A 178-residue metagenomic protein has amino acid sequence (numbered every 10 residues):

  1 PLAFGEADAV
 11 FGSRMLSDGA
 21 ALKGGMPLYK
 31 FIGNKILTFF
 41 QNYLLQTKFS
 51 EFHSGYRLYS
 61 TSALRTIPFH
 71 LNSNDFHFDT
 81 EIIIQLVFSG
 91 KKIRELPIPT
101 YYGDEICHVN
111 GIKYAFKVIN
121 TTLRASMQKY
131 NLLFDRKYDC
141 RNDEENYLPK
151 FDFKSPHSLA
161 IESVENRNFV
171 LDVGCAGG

Functional and structural regions predicted by a protein language model:
P1-F76, G103-K113: Acceptor/aglycone-binding surface of glycosyltransferases and processive sugar-polymer synthases
A3, R65, V87-F88, E165: Alpha-helix boundary recognition
E6-A7, K91, R167: Short, high-confidence coil segments that cap the C-terminus of an alpha-helix and link into the following beta-strand
F11, D79, V170: Generic enzyme active-site microenvironment
L16, T100, C175: Short, glycine/acidic-enriched loop or turn micro-motifs at the edges of active sites
L44-K48, H70-S155, A160-V164: Hydrophobic helical membrane-anchoring modules
T61, I83, G178: Short glycine-/small-residue-rich flexible loop motifs, especially phosphate/cofactor-binding loops
N168-A176: Conserved class I S-adenosyl-L-methionine
